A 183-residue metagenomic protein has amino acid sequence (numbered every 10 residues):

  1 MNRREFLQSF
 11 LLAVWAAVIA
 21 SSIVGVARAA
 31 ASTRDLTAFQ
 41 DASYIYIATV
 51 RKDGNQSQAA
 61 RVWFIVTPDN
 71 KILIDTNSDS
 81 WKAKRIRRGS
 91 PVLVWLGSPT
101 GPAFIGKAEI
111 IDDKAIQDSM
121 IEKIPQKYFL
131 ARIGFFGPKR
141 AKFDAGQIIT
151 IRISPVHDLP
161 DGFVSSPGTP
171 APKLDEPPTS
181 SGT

Functional and structural regions predicted by a protein language model:
M1-W15: N-terminal secretory signal peptides and thylakoid transit peptides that target proteins across membranes
L7, V26-A31, K142-T183: C-terminal edge-of-domain segments
V14, S22, I133-F135: Short helical patches
V18-V26: C-terminal segment of classical bacterial N-terminal signal peptides
A30-Y46: Short N-terminal segments immediately surrounding and downstream of signal-peptide cleavage
R34, D79-T150, S154-H157: Short, structured beta-strand-loop surface elements
A38-Q40, Q56-Q58, I65-V66, R87 (+1 more regions): Extracellular/periplasmic catalytic domains that process cell-envelope and extracellular macromolecules
A42-S78, V92-W95, A103-I105: Short beta-strand segments
